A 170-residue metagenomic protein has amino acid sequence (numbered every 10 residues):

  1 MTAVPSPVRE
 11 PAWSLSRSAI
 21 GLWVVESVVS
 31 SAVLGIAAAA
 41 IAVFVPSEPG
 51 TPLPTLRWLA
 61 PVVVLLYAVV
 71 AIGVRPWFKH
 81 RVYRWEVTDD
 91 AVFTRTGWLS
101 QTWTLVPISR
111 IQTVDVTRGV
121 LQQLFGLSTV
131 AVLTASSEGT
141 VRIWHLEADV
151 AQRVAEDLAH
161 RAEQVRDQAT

Functional and structural regions predicted by a protein language model:
M1-T170: N-terminal basic, Ser/Thr-rich segments that initiate or prime the first beta/alpha elements at protein or domain
